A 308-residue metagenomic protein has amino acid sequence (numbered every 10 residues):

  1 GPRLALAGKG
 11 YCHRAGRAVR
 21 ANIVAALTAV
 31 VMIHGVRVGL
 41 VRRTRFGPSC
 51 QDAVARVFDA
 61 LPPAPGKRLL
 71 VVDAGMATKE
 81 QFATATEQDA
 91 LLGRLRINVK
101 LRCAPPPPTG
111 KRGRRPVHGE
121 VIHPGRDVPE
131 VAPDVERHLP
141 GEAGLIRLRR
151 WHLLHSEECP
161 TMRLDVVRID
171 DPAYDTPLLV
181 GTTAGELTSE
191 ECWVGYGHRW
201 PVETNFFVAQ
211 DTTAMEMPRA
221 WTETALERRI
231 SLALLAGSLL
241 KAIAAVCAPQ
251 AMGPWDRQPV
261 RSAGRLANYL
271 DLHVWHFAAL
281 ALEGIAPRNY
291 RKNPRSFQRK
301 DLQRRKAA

Functional and structural regions predicted by a protein language model:
G1, L27, R68-A77, L91 (+3 more regions): Short, conserved catalytic/metal-binding motifs centered on acidic residues
G1-H34: Active-site-proximal, Lys/Arg-enriched surface segment that forms a nucleic-acid-binding/basic interface patch
L40, T44, F58, A104 (+3 more regions): A short, flexible helix-boundary coil/loop motif
R43-L61: Active-site beta-loop-alpha junctions of metal-dependent nucleic acid enzymes, especially the RNase H-like/DDE
P62-P63, Q81-L92, T109: Short, surface-exposed basic-aromatic patches at helix termini and helix-loop junctions that form
V71-G75, R94-L95, P124, R149 (+1 more regions): Short His-Asn-centered micro-motif
I97-C103: Short gly/pro/ser/thr-enriched loop/turn and capping motifs at secondary-structure boundaries
T188-A220: Short amphipathic alpha-helical "interface-anchor" segments enriched in bulky aromatics
